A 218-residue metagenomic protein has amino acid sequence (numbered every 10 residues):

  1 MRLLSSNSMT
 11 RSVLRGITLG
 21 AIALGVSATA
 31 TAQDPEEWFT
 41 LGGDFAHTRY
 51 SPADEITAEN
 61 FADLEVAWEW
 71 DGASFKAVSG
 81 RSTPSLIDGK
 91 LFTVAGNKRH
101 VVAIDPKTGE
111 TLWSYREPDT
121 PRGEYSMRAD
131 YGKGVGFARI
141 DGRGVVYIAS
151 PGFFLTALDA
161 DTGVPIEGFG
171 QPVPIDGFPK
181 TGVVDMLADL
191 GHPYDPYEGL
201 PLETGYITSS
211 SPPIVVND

Functional and structural regions predicted by a protein language model:
R2-T18: Bacterial N-terminal signal peptides that target proteins for export
R15-S27: Bacterial N-terminal signal peptides
A32-A67: Blade/loop signatures of beta-propeller domains
W38-G42, A77-H100, S126-F154, E203-D218: Repeat-blade elements of multi-bladed beta-propeller folds
W70-T83, S114-I140, G168-P212: Extracytoplasmic beta-rich repeat domains
D105-T108, A160-T162: Short loop/turn segments that connect beta-strands within beta-propeller blades
